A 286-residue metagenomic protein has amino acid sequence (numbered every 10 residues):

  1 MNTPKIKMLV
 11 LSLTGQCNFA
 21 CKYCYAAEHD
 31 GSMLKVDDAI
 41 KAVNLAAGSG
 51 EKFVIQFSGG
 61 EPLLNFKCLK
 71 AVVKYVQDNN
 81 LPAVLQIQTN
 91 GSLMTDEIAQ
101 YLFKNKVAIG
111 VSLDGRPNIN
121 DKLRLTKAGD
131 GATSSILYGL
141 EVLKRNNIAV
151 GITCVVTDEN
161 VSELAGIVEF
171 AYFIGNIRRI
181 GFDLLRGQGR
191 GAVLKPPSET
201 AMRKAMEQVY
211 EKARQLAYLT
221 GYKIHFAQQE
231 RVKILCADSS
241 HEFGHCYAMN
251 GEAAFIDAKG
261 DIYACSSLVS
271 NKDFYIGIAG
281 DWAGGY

Functional and structural regions predicted by a protein language model:
T3-D37: Canonical Radical SAM [4Fe-4S] cluster-binding loop centered on the CxxxCxxC motif and its immediate flanking residues
K7, E51-F53, N250, K259: Exposed loop/turn and edge beta-strand positions of beta-sandwich/beta-sheet ligand-binding modules
A39-Q56, N65-G187: Radical SAM/AdoMet-radical enzyme domain recognition
G59-E61: Active-site neighborhood of divalent metal-dependent phosphoester/pyrophosphate hydrolases
K122, T126-L137, E141-N250, F255-K259 (+1 more regions): Radical SAM enzyme [4Fe-4S]-AdoMet core and its adjacent flexible, acidic and glycine-rich loops/tails across
L268-Y286: Membrane-interface junctions of multi-pass transporters
